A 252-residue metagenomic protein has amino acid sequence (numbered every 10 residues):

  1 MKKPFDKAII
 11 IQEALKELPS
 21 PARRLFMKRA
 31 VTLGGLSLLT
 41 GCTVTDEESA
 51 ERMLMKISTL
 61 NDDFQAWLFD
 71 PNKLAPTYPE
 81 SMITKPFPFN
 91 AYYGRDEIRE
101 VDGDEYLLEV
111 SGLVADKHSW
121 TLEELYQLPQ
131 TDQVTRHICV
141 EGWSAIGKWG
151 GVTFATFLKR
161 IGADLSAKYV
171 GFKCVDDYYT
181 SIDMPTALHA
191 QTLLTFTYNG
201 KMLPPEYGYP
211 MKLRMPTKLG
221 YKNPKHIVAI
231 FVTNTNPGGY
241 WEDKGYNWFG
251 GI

Functional and structural regions predicted by a protein language model:
M1-L25: N-terminal secretory signal peptides
I10, T45-I252: Structured, non-membrane catalytic/scaffold regions adjacent to prosthetic-group chemistry
A14-E17, S37-L38, T59, W67: Acidic/proline-rich low-complexity IDRs
P19, L25-T45: N-terminal export signals
P21-A22, M27, V134, P210: Intrinsically disordered, low-complexity sequence elements enriched in Ser/Thr/Gly/Pro
